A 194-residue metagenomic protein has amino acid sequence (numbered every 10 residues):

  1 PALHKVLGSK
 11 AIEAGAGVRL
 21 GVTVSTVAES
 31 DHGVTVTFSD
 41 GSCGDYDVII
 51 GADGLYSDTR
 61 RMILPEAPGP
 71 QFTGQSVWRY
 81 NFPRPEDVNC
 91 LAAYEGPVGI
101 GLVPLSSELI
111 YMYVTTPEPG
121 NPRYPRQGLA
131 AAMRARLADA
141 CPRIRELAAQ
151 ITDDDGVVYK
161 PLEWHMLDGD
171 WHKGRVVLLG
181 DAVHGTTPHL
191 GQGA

Functional and structural regions predicted by a protein language model:
P1-L64, P68-Q75, R79-N81, P119-R134: Conserved N-terminal helical subregion
L20-V22, H32, G96-V98, D155-V158: Short beta-strand or tight-loop elements that sit immediately N-terminal to catalytic metal-binding acidic residues
G41, A67-P70, L91-A92, L102-P104 (+1 more regions): Short secondary-structure boundary/capping segments
D45, L109, G174-R175: Conserved catalytic motifs of the protein kinase core domain
I50-G51, G156-A194: Conserved mid-domain beta->alpha element of the FAD-binding
I63, S106, A148, L190: Short, flexible helix/strand-to-coil boundary loops that buttress conserved ligand/catalytic motifs in alpha/beta
Y80, E86-P122, R126, A130 (+2 more regions): Active-site substrate-recognition segment that forms the wall of the catalytic cavity or substrate channel
D139-D155: Acidic/histidine metal-binding catalytic segments
